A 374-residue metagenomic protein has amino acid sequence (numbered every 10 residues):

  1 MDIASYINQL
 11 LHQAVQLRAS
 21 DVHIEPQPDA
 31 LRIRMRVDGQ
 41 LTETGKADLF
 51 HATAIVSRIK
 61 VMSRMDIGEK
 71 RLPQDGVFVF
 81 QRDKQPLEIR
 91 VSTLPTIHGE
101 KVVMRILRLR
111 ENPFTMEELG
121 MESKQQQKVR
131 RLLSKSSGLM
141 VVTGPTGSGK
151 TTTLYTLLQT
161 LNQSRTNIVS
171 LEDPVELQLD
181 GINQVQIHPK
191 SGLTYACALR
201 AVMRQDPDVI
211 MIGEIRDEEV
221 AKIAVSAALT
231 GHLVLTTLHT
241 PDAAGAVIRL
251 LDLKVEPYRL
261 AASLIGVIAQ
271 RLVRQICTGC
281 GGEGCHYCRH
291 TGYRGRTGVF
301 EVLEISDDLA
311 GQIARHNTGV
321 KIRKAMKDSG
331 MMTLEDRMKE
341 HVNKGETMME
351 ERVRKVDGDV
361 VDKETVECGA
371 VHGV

Functional and structural regions predicted by a protein language model:
M1-V374: Short, flexible helix-loop junctions that flank or precede catalytic/ligand sites
